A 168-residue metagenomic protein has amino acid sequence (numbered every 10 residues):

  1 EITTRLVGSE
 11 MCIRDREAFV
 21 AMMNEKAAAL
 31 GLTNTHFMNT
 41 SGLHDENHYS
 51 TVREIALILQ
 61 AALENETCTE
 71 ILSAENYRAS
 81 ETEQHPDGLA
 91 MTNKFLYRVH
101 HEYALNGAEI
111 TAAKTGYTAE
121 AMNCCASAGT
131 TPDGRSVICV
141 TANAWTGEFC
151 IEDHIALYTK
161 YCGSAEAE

Functional and structural regions predicted by a protein language model:
E1-G8, C12-I13: Single conserved hydrophobic/aromatic residue that forms the stacking wall/gate of nucleotide- or nucleobase-binding
D15-E168: Penicillin-recognizing serine hydrolase domain
